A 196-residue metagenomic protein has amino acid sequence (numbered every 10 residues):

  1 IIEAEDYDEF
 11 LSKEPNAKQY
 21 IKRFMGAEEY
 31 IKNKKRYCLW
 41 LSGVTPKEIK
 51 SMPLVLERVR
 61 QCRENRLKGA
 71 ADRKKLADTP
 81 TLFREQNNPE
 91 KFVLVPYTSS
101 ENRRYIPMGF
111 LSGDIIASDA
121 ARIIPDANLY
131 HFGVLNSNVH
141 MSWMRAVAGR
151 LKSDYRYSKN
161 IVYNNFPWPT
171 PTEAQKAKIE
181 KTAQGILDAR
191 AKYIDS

Functional and structural regions predicted by a protein language model:
I1-D195: Polybasic, glycine- and aromatic-enriched phosphate-binding surface used to engage nucleic acids
